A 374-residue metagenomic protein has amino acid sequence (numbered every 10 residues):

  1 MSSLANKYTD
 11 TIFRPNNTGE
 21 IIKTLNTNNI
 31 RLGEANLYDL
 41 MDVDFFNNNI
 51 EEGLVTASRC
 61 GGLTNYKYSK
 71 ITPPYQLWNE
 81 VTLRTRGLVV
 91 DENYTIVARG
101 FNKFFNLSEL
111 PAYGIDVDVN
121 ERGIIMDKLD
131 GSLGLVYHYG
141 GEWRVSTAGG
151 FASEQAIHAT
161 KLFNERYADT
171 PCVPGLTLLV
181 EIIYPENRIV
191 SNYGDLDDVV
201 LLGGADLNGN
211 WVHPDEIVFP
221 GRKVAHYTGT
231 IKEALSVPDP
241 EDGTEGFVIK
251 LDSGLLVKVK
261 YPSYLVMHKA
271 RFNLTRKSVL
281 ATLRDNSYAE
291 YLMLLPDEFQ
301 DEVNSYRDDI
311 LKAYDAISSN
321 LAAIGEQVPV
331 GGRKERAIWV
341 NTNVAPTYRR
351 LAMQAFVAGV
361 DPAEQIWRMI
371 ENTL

Functional and structural regions predicted by a protein language model:
S2-L374: Core nucleotide-handling region used for phosphoryl-transfer chemistry
